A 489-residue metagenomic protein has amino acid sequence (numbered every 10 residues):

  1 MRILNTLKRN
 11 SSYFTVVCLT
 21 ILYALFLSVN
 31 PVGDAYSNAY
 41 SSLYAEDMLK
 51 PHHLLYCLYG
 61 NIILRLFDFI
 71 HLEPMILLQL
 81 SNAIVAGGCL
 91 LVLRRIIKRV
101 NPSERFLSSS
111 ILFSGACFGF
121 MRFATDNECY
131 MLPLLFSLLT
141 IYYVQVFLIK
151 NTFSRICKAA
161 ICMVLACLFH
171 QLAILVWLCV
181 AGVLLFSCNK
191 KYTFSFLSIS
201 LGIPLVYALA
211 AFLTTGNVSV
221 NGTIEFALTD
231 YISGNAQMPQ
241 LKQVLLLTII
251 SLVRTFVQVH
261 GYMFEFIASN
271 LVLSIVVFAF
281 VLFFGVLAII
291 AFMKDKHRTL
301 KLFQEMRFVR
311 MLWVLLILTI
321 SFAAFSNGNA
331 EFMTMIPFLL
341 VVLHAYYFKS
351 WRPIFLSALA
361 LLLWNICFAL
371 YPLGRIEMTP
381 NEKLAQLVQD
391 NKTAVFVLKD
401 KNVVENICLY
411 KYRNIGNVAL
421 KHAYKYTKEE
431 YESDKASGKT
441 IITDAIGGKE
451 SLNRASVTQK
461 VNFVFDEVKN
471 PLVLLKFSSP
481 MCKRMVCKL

Functional and structural regions predicted by a protein language model:
A24-Y40, M48-I63, I76, L373-P380: Extracytoplasmic catalytic/substrate-binding loops of multi-pass membrane glycan-assembly enzymes
A45-E46, L132-P133, V276, T319-R352: Hydrophobic/aromatic-rich transmembrane helices and adjacent perimembrane loops
L54, F69-L91, S108, F123 (+1 more regions): Loop-to-helix entry region of an early transmembrane alpha helix in multi-pass inner-membrane enzymes
L58, G216-K294: Membrane-lumen/periplasm interface segments of multi-pass, membrane-embedded glycan/lipid transferases
R122-Y130, N329-A330: Short acidic/glycine- and proline-prone juxtamembrane loop motifs at membrane-interface regions of multi-pass membrane
Y130, L362-Y412, G416: Membrane-embedded, lumen/periplasm-facing catalytic core of multi-pass transferases that use lipid-linked donors
R155-H170, L178-L184, T319-I320: Membrane-interface alpha helices of multi-pass inner-membrane proteins
L201, F308, L312, L316 (+2 more regions): Signature aromatic-anchored transmembrane alpha helix within multi-pass, membrane-resident enzymes that catalyze glycan
